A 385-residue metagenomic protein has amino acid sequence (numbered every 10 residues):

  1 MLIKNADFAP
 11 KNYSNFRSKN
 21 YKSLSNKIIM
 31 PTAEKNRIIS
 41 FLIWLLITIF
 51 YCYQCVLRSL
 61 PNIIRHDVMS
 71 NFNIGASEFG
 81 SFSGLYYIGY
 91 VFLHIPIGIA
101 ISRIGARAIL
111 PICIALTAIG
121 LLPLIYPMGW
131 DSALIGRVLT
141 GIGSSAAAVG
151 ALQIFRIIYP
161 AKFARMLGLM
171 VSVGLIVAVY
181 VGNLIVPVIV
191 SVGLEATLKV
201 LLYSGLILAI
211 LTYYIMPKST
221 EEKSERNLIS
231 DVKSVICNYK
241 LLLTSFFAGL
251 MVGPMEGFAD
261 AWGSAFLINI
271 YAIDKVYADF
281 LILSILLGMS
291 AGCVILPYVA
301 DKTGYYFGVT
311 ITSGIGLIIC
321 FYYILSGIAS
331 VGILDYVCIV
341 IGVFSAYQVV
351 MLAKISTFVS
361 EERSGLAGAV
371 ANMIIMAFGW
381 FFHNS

Functional and structural regions predicted by a protein language model:
P31-N36, K218-S245: Juxtamembrane intracellular "pre-TM" segments in multi-pass secondary transporters
L42-A76, F92, F258-S264, F382-N384: Extracytoplasmic
P61-N62, Y239-C293, W380-N384: Extracytoplasmic gate region of multi-pass secondary transporters
F92-M128: Conserved MFS/SLC helix-loop-helix module at the cytosolic interface between two early adjacent transmembrane helices
R103-C113, D301-I315: Cytoplasmic membrane-interface "Motif A"-like loop-to-helix N-cap segments of 12-TM Major Facilitator Superfamily
G136-V173: Cytoplasmic helix-loop-helix junction between adjacent transmembrane helices in 12-TM secondary transporters
A161, M166-M216: Helix-loop-helix hairpin linking two adjacent transmembrane segments in secondary transporters
Y306-M351: C-terminal transmembrane helical hairpin of 12-TM major facilitator-type secondary transporters
